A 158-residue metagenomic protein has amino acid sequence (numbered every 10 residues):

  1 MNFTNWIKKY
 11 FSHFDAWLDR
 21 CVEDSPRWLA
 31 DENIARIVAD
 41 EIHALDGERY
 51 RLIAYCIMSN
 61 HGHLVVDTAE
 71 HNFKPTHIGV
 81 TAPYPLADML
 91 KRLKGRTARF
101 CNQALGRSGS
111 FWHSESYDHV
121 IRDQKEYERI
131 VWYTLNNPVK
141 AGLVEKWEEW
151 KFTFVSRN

Functional and structural regions predicted by a protein language model:
M1-N158: Short catalytic/metal-binding and nucleic-acid-binding patches
